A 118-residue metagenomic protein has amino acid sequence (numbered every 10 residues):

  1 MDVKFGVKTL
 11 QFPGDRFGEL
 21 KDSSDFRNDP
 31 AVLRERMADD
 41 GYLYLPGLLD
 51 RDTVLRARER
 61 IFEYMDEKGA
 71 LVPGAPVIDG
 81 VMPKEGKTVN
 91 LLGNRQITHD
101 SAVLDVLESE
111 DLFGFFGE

Functional and structural regions predicted by a protein language model:
M1-D40, P46-E118: Non-heme Fe(II)-dependent double-stranded beta-helix
